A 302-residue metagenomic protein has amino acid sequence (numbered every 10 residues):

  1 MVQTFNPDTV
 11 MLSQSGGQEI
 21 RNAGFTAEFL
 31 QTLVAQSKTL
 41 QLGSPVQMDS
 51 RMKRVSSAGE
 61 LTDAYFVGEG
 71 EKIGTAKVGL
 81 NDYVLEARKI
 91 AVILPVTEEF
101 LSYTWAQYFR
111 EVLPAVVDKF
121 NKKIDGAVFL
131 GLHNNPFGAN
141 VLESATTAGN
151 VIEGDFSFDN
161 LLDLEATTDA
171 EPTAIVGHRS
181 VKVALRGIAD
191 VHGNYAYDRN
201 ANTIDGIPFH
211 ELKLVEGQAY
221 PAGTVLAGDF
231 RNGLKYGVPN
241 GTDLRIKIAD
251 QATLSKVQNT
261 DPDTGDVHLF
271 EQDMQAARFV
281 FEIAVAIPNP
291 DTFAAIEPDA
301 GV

Functional and structural regions predicted by a protein language model:
M1-E28, S44, D263-V302: Protruding loop/beta-arch "assembly-hinge" segments enriched in small, turn-prone residues
L12-V92, G154-S157, T292: Assembly/oligomerization interface modules of large self-assembling protein complexes
G24-F25, Q107, E111, A115 (+5 more regions): Generic recognition of stable, solvent-exposed alpha-helical segments in well-folded globular domains
G59-D63, G126, L130, A139-D159 (+6 more regions): Cell-envelope/extracellular anchoring and linker segments
D63-F66, T104-W105, A184-G187, A286-P288: Short helix/loop capping segments that flank catalytic or ligand/cofactor-binding pockets
A91-A170, A295-E297, G301-V302: Alpha-helical scaffold segments that mediate packing/assembly in large oligomeric complexes
N150-H268, Q275, F281: Extended oligomerization regions of viral-like shell subunits
